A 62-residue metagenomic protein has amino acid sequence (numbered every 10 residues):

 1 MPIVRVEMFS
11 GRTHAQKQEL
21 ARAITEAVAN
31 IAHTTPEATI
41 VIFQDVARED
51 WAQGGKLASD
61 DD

Functional and structural regions predicted by a protein language model:
P2-D62: A domain-level signal for the structural core that forms small-molecule/cofactor-binding pockets and catalytic centers
